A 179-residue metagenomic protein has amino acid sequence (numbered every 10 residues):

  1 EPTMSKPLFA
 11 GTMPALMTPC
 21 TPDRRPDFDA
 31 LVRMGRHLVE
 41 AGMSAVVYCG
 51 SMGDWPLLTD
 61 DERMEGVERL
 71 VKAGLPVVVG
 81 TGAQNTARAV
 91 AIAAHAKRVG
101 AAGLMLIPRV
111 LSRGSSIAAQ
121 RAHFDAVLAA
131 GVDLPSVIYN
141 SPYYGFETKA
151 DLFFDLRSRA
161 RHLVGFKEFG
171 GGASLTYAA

Functional and structural regions predicted by a protein language model:
E1-T3: Short, Lys/Arg-enriched N-terminal segments with co-localized hydrophobic residues within the first ~10-30 amino acids
S5-E147: Active-site beta->alpha loop and helix N-cap motifs at the rims of alpha/beta catalytic domains
A126-V132, S141-A179: Catalytic alpha/beta core domains of metabolic enzymes, predominantly
